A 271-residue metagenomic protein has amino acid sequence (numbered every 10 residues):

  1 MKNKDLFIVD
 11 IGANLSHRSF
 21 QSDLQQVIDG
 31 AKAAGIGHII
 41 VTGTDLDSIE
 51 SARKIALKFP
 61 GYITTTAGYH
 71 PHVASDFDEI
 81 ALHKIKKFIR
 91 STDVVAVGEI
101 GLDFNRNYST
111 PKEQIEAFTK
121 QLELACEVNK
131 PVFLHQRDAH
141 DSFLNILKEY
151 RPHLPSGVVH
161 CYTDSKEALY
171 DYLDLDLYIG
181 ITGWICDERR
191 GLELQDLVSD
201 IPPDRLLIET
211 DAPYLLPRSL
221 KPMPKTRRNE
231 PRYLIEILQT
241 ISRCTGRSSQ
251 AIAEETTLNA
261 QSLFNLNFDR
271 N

Functional and structural regions predicted by a protein language model:
M1-N271: Mid-domain alpha/beta scaffold segments of enzyme catalytic cores
